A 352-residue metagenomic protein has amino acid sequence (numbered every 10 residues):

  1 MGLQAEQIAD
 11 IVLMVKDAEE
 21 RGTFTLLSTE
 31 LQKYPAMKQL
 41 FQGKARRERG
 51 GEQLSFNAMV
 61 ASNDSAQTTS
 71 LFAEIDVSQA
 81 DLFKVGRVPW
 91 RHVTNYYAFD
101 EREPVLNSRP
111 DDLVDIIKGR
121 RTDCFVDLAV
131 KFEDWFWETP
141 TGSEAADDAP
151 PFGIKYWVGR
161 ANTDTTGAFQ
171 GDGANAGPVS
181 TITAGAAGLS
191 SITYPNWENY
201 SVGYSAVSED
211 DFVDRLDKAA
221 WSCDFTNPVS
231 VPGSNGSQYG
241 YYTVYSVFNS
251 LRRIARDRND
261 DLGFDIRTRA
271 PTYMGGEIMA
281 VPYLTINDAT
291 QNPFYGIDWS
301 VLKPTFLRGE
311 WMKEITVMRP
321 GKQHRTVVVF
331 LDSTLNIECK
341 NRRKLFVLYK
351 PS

Functional and structural regions predicted by a protein language model:
G2-S62, Q79-D81, V85-S352: Core alpha/beta structural scaffold of self-assembling particle/tube/pore-forming proteins
A61-A73: Active-site-surrounding "flap" and adjacent substrate/cofactor-binding loops of secreted or lumenal enzymes, prototyped
D76: Serine-hydrolase catalytic core recognition
